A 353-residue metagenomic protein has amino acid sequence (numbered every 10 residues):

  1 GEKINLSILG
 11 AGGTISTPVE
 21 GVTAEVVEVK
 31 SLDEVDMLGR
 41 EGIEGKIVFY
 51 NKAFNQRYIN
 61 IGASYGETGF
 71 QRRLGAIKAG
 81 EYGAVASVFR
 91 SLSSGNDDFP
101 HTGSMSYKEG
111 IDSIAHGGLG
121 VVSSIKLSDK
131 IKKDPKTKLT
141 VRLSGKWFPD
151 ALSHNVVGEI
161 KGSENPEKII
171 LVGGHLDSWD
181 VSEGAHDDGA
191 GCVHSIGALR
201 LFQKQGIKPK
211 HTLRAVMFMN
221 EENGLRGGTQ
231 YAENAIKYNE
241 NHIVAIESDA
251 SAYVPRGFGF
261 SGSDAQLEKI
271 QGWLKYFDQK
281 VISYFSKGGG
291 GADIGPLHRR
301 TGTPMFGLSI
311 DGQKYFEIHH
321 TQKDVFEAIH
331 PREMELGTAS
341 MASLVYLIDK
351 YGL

Functional and structural regions predicted by a protein language model:
G1-I47, N51-I59: Noncatalytic luminal/extracellular "stalk/propeptide" segments of secretory-pathway proteins
G1-L6, F89-K108: Protein/peptide-recognition domains central to ubiquitin and immune signaling
K3, A24, V121, S128 (+3 more regions): Metal-dependent peptidase/peptidase-like ectodomains
E28, I47-N51, V85-R90, G118-V122 (+8 more regions): Structural recognition of the beta-strand scaffold that forms the well-ordered cores of secreted hydrolase catalytic
Q71-R72, A79, V156, K168 (+2 more regions): Alpha-helical metal-binding/catalytic segments enriched in His/Glu/Asp
V85, D112-S153: Long, well-ordered, tryptophan-enriched scaffold segments
V157-N165: Short beta-strand-to-loop junctions in surface cap/lid or active-site-entrance loops
R200, K204, F316-L353: His/Asp/Glu-rich mid-to-C-terminal helical/loop segments that flank catalytic regions of hydrolases
